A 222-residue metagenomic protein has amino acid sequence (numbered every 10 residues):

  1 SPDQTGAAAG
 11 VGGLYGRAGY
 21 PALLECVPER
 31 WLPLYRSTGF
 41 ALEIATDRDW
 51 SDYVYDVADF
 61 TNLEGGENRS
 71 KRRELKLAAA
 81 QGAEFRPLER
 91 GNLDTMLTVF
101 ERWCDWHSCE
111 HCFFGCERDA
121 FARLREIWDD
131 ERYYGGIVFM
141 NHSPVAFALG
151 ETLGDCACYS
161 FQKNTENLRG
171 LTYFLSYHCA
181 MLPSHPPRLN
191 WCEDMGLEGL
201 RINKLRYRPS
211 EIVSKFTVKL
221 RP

Functional and structural regions predicted by a protein language model:
S1-R30, F139-E166: Conserved donor-binding loop and adjoining core beta-sheet/short helix segment in diverse acyl/aminoacyl transferases
L14-A18, A78, R125-W128, C179-H185: Alpha-helix C-terminal capping segments
L23-L24, R86, R188-W191: Short catalytic-loop micro-motif centered on adjacent basic/acidic residues
V27-L32, K71, M195-G196: Short, polar loop motifs at secondary-structure junctions
S37-D47, L205-V213: Conserved acetyl-CoA-binding loop of GNAT-fold acetyltransferases
F40-H111: Acyltransferase donor/substrate-recognition loop-hinge adjacent to the catalytic core
G91-P144: Short, conserved active-site entrance elements at the starts or edges of catalytic domains
R132-R221: Aromatic (often tryptophan-rich) hydrophobic motifs at membrane interfaces
